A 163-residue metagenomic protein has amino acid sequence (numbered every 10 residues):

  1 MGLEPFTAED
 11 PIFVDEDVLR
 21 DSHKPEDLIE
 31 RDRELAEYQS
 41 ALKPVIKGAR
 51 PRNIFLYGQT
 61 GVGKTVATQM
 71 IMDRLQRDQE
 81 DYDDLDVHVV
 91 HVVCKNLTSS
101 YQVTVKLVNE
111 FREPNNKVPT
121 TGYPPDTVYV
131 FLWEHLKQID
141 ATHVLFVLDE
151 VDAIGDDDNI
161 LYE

Functional and structural regions predicted by a protein language model:
M1-R52, R74: A short, basic N-terminal segment
L3-P11, N96-K106, E110-E163: Mid-core helix/loop region of P-loop NTP-binding domains shared across ATPases and GTPases
S22, A41-V45, R74-D78, K106 (+2 more regions): Conserved, well-folded catalytic cores of nucleic-acid-processing and energy-transducing macromolecular machines
E26, V90, K106: P-loop NTPase catalytic phosphate-binding loop
A49-P51, L85, I139-T142: Short loop/turn elements that form and flank the Walker-type P-loop nucleotide-binding site in RecA-like NTPase cores
R50-M72: Walker A/P-loop nucleotide-binding motif
N53-F55, D78-N96: Conserved catalytic segments around the Walker B and adjacent sensor/switch elements of P-loop NTPase domains
